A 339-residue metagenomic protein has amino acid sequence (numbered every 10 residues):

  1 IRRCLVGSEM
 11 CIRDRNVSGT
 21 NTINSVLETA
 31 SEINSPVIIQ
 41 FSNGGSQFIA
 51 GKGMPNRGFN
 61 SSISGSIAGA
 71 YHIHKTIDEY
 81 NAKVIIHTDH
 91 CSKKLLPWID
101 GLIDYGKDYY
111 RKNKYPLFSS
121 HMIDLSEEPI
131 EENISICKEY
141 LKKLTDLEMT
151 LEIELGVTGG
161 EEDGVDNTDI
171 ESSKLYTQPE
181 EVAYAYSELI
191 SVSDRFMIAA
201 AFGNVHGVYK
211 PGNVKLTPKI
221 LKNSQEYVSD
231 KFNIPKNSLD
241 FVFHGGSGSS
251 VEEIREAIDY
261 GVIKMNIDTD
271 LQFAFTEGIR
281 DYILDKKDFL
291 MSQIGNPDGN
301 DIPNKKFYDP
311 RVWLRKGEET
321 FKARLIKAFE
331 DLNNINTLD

Functional and structural regions predicted by a protein language model:
I1-G7, I12: Single conserved hydrophobic/aromatic residue that forms the stacking wall/gate of nucleotide- or nucleobase-binding
S8, T20-F59, S64-N81, K93-N237 (+2 more regions): Alpha/beta enzyme core
R13, L147-E154, V192-M197, N233-L239 (+3 more regions): Flexible, glycine/charged-enriched surface loops at secondary-structure junctions
D14-N16, P36-Q40, I85-H87: Short, conserved beta-strand segments within well-ordered enzyme catalytic domains that often line or immediately flank
N16-V17, I86-S92, L239-S249: Glycine-rich beta-to-alpha transition loops that act as phosphate-gripper elements at the mouths of alpha/beta enzyme
R57, I86-T88, E277: Glycine-rich nucleotide/cofactor/substrate-binding loop typically near the N-terminus or early in the first domain
I77-D78, K210, I220, S224 (+1 more regions): Catalytic-face loop-and-helix region of soluble metabolic enzyme cores
D285-D339: Extended, intrinsically disordered, low-complexity segments
